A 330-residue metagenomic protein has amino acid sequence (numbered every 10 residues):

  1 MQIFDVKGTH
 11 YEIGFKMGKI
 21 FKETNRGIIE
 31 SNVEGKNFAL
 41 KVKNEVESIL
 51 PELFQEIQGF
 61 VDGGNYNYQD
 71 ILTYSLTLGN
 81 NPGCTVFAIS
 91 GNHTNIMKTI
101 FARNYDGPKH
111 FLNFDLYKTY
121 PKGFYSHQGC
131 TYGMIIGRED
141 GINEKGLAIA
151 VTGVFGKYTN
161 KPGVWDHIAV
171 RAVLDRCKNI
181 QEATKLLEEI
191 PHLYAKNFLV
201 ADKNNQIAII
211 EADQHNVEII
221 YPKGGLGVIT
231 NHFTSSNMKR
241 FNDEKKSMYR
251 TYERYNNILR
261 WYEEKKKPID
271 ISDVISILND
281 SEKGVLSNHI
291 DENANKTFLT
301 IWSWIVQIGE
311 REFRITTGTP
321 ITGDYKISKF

Functional and structural regions predicted by a protein language model:
M1-C84, K178-E188, K203-N205, I229-F330: C-terminus-biased signal that marks the final domain/tail of proteins
I3-D5, E12-M17, I28-S31, S48-D166 (+1 more regions): A contiguous strand-loop segment
C84-S90, F114-K118, E139-D140, K196-D202 (+3 more regions): Short beta-strand scaffold segments in enzyme catalytic cores
I100-N104, E211, T316: Catalytic Cys-His active-site segments of thiol-dependent hydrolases/isopeptidases
D106-G107, G156, A212-E218, T319-I321: A short, sequence-level motif marking secondary-structure junctions
A150-T152, T159-I209: Loop-centered beta-sheet repeat module
Q206-L226: Extended amphipathic alpha-helical segments with heptad-repeat/coiled-coil character used for oligomerization, fusion
